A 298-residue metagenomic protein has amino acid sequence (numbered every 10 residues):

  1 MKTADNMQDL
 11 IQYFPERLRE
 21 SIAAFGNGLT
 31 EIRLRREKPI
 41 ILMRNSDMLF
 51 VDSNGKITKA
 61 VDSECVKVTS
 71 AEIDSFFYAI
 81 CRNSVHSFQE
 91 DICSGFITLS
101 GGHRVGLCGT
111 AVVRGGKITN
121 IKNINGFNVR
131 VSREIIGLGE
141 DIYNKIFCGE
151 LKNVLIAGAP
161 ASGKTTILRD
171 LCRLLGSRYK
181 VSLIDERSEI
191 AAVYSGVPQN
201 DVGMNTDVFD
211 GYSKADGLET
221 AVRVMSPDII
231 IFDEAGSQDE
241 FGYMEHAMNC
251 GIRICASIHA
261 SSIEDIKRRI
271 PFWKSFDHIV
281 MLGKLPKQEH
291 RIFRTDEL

Functional and structural regions predicted by a protein language model:
M1-G101: N-terminal accessory targeting/assembly segments
S75, A79, N83-L151: P-loop NTP-binding catalytic core
R114-K122, H278-L298: Conserved P-loop NTPase
I156: Hydrophobic anchor at the beta1->P-loop junction of P-loop NTPases
K164: Conserved lysine of the Walker
I167, L171: Hydrophobic positions on the alpha1 helix immediately C-terminal to the Walker A/P-loop
L175-E219: P-loop NTPase switch/communication element
M225-K287: Conserved P-loop NTPase nucleotide-binding/switch module
